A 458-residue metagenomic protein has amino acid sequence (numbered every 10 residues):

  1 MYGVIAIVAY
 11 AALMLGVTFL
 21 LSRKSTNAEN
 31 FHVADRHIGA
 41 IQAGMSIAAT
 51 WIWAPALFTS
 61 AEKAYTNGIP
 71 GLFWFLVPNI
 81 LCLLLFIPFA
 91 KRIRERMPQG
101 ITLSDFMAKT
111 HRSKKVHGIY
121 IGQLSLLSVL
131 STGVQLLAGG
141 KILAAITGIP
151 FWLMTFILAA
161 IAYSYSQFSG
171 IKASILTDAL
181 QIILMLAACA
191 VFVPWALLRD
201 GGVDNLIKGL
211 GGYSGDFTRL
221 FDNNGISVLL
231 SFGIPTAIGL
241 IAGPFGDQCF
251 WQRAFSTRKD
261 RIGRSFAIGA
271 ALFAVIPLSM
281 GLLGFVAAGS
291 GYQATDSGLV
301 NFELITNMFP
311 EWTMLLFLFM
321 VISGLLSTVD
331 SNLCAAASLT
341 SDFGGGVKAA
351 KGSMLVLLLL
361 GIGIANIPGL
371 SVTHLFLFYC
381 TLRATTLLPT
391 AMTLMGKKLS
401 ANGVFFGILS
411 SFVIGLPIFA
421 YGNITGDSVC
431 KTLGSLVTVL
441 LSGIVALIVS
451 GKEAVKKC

Functional and structural regions predicted by a protein language model:
M1-C458: Membrane-embedded helix-loop-helix hairpins and adjacent transmembrane boundary segments in multi-pass transporters
